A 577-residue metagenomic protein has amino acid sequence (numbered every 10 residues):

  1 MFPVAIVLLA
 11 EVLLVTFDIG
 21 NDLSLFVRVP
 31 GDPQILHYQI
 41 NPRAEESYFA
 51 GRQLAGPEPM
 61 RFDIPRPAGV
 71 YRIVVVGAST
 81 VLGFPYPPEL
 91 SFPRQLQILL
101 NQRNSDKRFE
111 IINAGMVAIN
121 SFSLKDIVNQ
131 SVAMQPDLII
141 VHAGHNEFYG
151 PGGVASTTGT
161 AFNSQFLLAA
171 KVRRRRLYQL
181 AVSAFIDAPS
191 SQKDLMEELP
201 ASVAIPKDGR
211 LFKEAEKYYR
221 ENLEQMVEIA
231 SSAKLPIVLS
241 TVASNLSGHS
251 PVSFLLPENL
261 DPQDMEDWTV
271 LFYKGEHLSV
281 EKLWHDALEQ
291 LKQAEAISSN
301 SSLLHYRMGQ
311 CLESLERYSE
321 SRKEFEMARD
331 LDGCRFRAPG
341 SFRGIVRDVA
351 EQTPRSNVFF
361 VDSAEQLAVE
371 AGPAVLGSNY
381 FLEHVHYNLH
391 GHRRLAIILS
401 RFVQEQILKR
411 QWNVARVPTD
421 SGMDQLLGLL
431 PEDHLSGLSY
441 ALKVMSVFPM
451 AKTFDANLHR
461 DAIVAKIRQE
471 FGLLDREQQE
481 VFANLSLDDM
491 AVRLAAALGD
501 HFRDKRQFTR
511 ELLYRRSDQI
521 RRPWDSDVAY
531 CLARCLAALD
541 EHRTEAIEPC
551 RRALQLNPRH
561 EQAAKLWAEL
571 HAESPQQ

Functional and structural regions predicted by a protein language model:
M1-L13: Hydrophobic membrane-insertion alpha-helices, especially the h-region of bacterial N-terminal signal peptides
G20-N104, L367-E370: Membrane/wall-proximal cationic-aromatic binding patches
L90, G144-D348, S363-S378, R401 (+2 more regions): Serine-dependent acyl-ester chemistry module
L124-L138: Short, well-structured alpha-helical segments in soluble
K282-Q290, R317-E324, R506-L513, L539-R552 (+1 more regions): Structural signature of tandem alpha-helical TPR/SEL1-like repeats, specifically the intra-repeat loop/turn
A294, A328, S517-D518, R552-A553: Canonical positions in the second alpha-helix
I297, L331, I520-R522, L556: Structural marker of alpha-solenoid helical repeat scaffolds
R559-Q577: Terminal, low-structured helical/coil segments at or just beyond the last alpha-helical repeat
